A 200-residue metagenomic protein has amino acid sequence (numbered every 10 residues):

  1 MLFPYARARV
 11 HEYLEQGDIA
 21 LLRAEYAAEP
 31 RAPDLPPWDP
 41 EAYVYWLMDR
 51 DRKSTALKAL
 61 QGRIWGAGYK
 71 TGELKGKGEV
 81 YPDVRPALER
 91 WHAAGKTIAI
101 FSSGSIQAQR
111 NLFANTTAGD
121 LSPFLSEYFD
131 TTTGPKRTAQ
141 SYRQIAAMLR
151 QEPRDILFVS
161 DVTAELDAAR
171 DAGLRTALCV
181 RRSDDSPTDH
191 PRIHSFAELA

Functional and structural regions predicted by a protein language model:
M1-W46: Conserved phosphoryl-transfer catalytic core
L2, A6, Q109-F113, I145 (+1 more regions): Hydrophobic packing residues within well-ordered alpha-helices of enzyme cores
P30-P82: Metal-dependent phosphoesterase signature
K58, Y81-R85, A139-R143: Short, well-ordered alpha-helical scaffold segments within catalytic/effector domains
G62, G72-T116: Substrate-recognition element of Asp-dependent hydrolases with the DxDx(T/V) motif
A118, P123-A200: Asp-based, Mg2+/Mn2+-dependent phosphohydrolase catalytic module
